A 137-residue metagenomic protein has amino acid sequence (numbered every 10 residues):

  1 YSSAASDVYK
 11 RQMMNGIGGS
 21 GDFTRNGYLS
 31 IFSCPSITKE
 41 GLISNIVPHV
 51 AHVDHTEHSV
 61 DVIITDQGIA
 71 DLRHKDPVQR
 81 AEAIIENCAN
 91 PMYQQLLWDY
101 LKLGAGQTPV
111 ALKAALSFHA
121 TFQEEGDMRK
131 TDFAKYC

Functional and structural regions predicted by a protein language model:
Y1-A5, Y9: Single conserved hydrophobic/aromatic residue that forms the stacking wall/gate of nucleotide- or nucleobase-binding
K10-M13, G21-C137: Metallocofactor- and cofactor-centric catalytic cores in central/energy metabolism, strongly enriched
